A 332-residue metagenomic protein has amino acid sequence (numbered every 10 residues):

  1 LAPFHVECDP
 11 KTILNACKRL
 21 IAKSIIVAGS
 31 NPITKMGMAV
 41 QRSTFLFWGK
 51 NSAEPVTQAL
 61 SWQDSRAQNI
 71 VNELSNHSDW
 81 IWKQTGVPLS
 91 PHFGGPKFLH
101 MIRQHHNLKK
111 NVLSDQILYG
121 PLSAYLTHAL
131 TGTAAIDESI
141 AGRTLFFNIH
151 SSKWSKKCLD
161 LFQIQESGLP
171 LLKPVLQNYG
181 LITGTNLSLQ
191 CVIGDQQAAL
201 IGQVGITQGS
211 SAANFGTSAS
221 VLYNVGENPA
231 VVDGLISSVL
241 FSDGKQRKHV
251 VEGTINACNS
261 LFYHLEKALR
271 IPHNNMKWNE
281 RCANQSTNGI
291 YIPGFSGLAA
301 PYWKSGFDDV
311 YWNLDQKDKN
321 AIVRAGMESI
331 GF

Functional and structural regions predicted by a protein language model:
L1-T57, K83, K110, P170 (+2 more regions): N-terminal glycine/serine-rich phosphate-binding loop of ATP-dependent small-molecule kinases, especially carbohydrate
S30, I164-S167, I271: Helix N-cap/coil-helix junction residues
K35, H92, S167-L172, N274-W278: Residue-level detector of family-conserved "landmark" positions at structurally sensitive sites
L60: Surface "functional belts" at beta-alpha junctions
D64: Carbohydrate-associated surface elements
Q68, N72-F93, L99-A135, I140 (+3 more regions): Active-site core segments that coordinate phosphate-bearing ligands/cofactors across diverse enzyme families
K173-Y179: Gly/charged, well-structured mid-domain segments that form the phosphate/adenylate-handling core of ATP-dependent
